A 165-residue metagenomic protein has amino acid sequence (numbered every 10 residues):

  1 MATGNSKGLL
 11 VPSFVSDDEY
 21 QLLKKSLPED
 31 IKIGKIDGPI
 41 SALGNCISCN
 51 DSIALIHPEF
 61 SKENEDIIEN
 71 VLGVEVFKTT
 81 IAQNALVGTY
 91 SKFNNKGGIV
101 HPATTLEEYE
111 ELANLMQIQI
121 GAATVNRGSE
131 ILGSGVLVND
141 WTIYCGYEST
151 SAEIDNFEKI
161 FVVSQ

Functional and structural regions predicted by a protein language model:
M1-Q165: The feature marks the mature, well-folded catalytic cores of soluble enzymes
